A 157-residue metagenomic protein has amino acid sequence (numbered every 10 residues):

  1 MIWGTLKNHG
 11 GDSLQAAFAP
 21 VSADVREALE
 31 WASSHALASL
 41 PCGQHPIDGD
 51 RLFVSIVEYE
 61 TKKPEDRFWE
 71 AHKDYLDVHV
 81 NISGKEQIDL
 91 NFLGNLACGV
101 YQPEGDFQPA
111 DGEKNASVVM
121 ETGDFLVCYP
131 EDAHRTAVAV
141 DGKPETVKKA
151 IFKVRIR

Functional and structural regions predicted by a protein language model:
M1-C42, G49-L52, E60: N-terminal leader/capping segments at the start of a protein or of a new domain
C42-K63, W69, K73-S83, L90: A short glycine-rich, His/Asp/Glu-containing loop-to-beta-strand
E58, V80-I82, P130-D132, V138 (+1 more regions): Short, structured patches in soluble enzyme cores that scaffold and shape functional sites
K73-E86, F92-G94, V100-F107, K153: Short, conserved beta-strand element in jelly-roll/cupin
D74, A110-N115, A137: Short alpha-helix capping/helix-loop boundary micro-motifs
V78, F125-V127, P144-R157: A short hydrophobic beta-strand segment most commonly corresponding to one strand of the jelly-roll/cupin
L90-F92, A137-V140: A short secondary-structure junction signal
V119-A139: Conserved metal-binding segment of the jelly-roll/cupin
